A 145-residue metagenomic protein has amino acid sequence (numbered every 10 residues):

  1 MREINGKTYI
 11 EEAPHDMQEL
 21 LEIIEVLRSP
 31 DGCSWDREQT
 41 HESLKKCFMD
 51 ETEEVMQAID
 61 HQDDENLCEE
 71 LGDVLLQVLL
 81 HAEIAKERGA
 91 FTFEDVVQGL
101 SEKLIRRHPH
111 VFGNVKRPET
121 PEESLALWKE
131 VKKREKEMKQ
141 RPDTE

Functional and structural regions predicted by a protein language model:
M1-E70, L76-E145: Flexible "arm" and connector segments at domain edges
